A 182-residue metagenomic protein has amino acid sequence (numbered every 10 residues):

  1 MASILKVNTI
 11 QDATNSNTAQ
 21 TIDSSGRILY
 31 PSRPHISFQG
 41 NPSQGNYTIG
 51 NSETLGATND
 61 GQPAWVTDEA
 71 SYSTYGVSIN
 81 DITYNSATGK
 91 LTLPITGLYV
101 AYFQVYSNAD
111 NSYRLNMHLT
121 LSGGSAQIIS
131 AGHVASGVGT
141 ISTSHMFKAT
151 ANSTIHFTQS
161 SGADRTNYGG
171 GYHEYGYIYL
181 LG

Functional and structural regions predicted by a protein language model:
A2-Y30: Beta-strand-rich receptor-binding modules of extracellular spikes/adhesins
A13-N15, I28-G182: Extracellular jelly-roll beta-sandwich "head" domains, especially the C-terminal globular C1q domain
